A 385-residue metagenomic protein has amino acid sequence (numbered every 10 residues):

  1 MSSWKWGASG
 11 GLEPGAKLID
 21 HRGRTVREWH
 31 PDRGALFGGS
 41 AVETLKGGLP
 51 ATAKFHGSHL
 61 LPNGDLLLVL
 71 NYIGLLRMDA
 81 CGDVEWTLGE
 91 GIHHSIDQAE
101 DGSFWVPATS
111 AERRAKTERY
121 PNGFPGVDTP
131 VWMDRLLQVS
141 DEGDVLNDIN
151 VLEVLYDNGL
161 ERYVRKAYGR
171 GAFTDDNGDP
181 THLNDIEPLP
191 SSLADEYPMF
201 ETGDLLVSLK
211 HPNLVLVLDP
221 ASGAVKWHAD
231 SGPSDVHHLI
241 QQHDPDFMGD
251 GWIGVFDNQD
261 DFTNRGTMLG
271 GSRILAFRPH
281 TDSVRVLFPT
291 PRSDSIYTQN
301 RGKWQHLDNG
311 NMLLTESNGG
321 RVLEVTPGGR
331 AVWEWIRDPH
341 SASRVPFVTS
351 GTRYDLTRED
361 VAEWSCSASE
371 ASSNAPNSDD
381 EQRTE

Functional and structural regions predicted by a protein language model:
M1-E385: Histidine-/acidic-rich catalytic cores in large beta-rich domains
